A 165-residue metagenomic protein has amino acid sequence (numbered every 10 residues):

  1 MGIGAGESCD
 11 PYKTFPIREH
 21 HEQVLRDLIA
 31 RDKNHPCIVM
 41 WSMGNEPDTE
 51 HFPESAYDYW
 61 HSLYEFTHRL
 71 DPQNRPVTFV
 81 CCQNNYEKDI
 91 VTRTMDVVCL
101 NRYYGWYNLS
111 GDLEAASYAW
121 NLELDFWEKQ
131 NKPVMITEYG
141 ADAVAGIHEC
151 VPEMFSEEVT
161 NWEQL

Functional and structural regions predicted by a protein language model:
M1-L109, A115-P133, A143-L165: Active-site mouth of glycoside hydrolases
E138: Conserved active-site aspartate in kinases
